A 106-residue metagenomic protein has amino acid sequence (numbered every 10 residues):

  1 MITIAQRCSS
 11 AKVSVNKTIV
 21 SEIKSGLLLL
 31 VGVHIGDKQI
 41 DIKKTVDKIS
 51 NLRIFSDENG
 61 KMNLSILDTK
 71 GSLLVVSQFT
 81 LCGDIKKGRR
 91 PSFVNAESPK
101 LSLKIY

Functional and structural regions predicted by a protein language model:
C8-S10: ATP/Mg2+-dependent ligation/transfer catalytic cores
I19-K70, T80-Y106: Compact, glycine-rich, soluble single-domain proteins
V76: Conserved, mostly hydrophobic/aromatic
